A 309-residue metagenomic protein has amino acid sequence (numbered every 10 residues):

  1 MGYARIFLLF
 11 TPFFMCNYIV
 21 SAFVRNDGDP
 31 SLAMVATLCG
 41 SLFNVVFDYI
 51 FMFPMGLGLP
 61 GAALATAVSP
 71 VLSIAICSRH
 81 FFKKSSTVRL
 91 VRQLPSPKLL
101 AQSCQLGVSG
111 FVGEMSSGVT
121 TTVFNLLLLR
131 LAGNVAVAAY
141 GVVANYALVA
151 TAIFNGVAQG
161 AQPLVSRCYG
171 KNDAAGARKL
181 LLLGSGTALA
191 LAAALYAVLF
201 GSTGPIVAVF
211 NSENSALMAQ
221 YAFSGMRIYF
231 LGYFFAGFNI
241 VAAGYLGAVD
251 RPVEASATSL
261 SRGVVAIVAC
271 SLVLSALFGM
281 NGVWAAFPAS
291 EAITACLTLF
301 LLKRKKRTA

Functional and structural regions predicted by a protein language model:
M1-F10, P54-V108, V165-G232, V273-A309: Short alpha-helical transmembrane segments in multi-pass integral membrane proteins
A4, L8, S31-L38, I76-R79 (+7 more regions): Hydrophobic faces of transmembrane alpha-helices in multi-pass small-molecule transporters and flippases across diverse
I6-M15, S41, I74, G110-T122 (+5 more regions): Hydrophobic alpha-helical transmembrane segments in multi-pass membrane proteins
I6-R25, A33-S41, A62-A75, N155-A158 (+3 more regions): Short runs within selected transmembrane alpha-helices of multi-pass transporters and secretion channels
F14-A33, A139-T203, A236-T258: Small-residue-rich hydrophobic transmembrane alpha-helices
A22, Y49, T66, R79 (+9 more regions): Transmembrane alpha-helix boundary and packing residues in multipass membrane permease domains and related
N44-D48, I74-S78, L148-A152, Y196 (+2 more regions): Hydrophobic transmembrane alpha-helices of multi-pass small-molecule transporters
I50-L57, G118-N145, V149, R167 (+2 more regions): Helix-terminus/linker motif at the lipid-water interface of multi-pass membrane proteins
